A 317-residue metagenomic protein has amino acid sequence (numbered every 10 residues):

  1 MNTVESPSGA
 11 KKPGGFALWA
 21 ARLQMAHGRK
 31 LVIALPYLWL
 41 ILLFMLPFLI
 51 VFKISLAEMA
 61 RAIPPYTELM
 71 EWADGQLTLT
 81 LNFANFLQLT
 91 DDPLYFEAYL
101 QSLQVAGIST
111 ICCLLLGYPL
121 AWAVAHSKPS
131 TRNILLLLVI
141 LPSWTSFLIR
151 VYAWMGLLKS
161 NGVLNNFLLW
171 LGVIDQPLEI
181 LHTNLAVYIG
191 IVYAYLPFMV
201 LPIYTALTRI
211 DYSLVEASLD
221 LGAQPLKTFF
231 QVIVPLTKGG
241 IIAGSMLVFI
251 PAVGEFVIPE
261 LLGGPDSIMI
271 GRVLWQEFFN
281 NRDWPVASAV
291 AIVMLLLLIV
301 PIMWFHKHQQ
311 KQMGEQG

Functional and structural regions predicted by a protein language model:
N2-T3, P7, F16, Y204-L219 (+1 more regions): C-terminal transmembrane helix and the adjacent membrane-cytosol boundary/short C-terminal tail of inner/organellar
P13-I54, E58, N133, L137: N-terminal signal-anchor/first transmembrane alpha helix
L18, R22, L69-D74, V151-V192 (+2 more regions): Membrane-interfacial helix termini and adjacent extracytoplasmic/periplasmic loops of multi-pass transporters
L23-R29, A62, W72, F86-L89 (+3 more regions): Interhelical loop and adjacent transmembrane-helix boundary motif in polytopic membrane transport permeases
L35, L137, L141, Y193 (+2 more regions): Transmembrane alpha-helices
M45-P93, N161, G264-P265, G317: Short membrane-interfacial helix/loop motifs at transmembrane-helix boundaries
P93-H126, P225: Transmembrane alpha-helix signature in integral membrane proteins
I149-V151, M199, G240-R272: Non-cytoplasmic
